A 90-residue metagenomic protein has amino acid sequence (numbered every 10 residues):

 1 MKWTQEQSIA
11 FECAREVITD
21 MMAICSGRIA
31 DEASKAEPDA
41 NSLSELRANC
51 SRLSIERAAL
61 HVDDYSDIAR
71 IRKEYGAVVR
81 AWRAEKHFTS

Functional and structural regions predicted by a protein language model:
M1, F88-S90: Short intrinsically disordered terminal tails
M1-T19: Short, charge/polar-rich alpha-helical segments
I18, M22-E32, L53: Non-transmembrane amphipathic alpha-helical segments
A33-A40, V62-Y65: Charged, low-complexity interaction regions
A40-S51, I68-K73: Short, charged, amphipathic alpha-helical segments
S51-R70, H87: Amphipathic alpha-helical coiled-coil segments
Y65-R83: Long amphipathic alpha-helical coiled-coil segments
